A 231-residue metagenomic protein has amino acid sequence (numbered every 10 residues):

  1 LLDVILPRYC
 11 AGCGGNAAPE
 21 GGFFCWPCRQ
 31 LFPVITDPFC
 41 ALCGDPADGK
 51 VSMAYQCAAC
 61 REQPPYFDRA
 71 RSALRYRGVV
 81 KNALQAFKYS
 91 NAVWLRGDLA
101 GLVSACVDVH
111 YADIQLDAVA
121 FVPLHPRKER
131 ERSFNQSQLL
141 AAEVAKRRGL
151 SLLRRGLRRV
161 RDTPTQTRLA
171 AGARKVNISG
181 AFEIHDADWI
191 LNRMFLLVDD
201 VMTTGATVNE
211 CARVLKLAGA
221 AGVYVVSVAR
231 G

Functional and structural regions predicted by a protein language model:
L1-G231: Glycine-rich phosphate/pyrophosphate-handling loop used in enzymes and phosphotransfer proteins
